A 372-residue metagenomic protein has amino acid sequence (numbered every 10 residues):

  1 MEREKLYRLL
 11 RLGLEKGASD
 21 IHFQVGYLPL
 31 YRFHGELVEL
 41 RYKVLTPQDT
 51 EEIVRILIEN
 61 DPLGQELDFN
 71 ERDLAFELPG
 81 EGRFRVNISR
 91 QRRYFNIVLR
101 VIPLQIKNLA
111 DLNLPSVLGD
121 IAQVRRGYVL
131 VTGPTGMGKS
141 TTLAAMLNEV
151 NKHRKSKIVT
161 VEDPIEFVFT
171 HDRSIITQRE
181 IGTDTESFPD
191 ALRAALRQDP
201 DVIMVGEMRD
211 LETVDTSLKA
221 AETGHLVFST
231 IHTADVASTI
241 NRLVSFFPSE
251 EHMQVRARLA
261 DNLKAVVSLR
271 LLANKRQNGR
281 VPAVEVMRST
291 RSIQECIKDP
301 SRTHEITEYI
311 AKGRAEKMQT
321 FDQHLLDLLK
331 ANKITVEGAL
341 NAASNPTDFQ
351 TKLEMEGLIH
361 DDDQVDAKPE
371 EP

Functional and structural regions predicted by a protein language model:
M1-P372: Short, flexible helix-loop junctions that flank or precede catalytic/ligand sites
